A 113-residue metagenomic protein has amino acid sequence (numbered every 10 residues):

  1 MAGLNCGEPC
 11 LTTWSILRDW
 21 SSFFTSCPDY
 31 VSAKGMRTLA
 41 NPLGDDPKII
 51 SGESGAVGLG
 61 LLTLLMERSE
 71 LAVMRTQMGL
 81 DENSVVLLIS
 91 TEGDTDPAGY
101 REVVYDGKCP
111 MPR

Functional and structural regions predicted by a protein language model:
M1-E8: E1/E1-like adenylate-forming module used to activate ubiquitin-like modifiers and sulfur-carrier proteins
A2, I49, A98: Flexible, active-site-adjacent loop/turn segments at secondary-structure boundaries
E8-M78: Active-site-adjacent helical/loop segments in soluble small-molecule enzymes
V57-R113: Phosphate-binding loop/pocket of nucleotide- and phosphate-handling active sites
